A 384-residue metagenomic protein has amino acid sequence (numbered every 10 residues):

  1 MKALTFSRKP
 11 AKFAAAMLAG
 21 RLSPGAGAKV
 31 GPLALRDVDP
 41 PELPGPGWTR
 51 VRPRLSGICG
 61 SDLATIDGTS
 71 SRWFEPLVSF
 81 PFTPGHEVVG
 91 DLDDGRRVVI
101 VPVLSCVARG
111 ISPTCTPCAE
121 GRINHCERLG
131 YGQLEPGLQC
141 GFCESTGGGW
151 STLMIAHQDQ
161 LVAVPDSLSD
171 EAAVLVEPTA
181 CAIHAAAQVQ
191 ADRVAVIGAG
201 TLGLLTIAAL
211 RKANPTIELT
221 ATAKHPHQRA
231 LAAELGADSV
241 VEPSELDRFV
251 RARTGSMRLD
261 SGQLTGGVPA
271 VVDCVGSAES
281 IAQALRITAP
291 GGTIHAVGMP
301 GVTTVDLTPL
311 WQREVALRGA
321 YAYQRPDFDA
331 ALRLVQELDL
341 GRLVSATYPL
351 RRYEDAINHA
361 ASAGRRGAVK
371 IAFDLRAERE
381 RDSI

Functional and structural regions predicted by a protein language model:
M1-P84, T152, I183, R376-I384: Short N-terminal strand-loop motif that marks the start of NAD(P)H/FAD-dependent oxidoreductase cofactor-binding domains
A16, L259, A282, R325-I384: C-terminal hydrophobic helical "lid"/dimerization subdomain of Rossmann-like NAD(P)H-dependent oxidoreductases
D39-S56, S71-N124, P165-S167: Glycine-rich beta-strand-centered segment in the early N-terminal region that forms part of a ligand/cofactor-binding
E75, H86, C106-I197: NAD(P)H dinucleotide-binding glycine-rich loop of Rossmann-like/cofactor-binding domains, especially the beta1-alpha1
G85, G203-L204: N-terminal Rossmann-fold NAD(P) dinucleotide-binding loop
P178, G198-L202, M299: Glycine-rich Rossmann-fold phosphate-binding loop(s) that bind the pyrophosphate of adenine dinucleotide cofactors
V196-A199, R211-I281: Adenosine-nucleotide cofactor-binding segment
A233, D238, A278-E337, L375-I384: Glycine-rich phosphate-binding loop and adjacent beta-alpha segment of Rossmann(oid) nucleotide-cofactor-binding
